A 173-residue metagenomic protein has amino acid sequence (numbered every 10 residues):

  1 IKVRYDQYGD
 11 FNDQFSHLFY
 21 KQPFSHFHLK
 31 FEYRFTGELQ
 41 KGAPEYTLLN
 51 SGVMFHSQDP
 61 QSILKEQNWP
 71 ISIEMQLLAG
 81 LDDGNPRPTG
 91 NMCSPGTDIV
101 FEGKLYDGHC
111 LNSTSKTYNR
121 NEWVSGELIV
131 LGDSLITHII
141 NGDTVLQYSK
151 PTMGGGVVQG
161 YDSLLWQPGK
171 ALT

Functional and structural regions predicted by a protein language model:
I1-T173: Carbohydrate-interacting regions of secretory-pathway proteins
